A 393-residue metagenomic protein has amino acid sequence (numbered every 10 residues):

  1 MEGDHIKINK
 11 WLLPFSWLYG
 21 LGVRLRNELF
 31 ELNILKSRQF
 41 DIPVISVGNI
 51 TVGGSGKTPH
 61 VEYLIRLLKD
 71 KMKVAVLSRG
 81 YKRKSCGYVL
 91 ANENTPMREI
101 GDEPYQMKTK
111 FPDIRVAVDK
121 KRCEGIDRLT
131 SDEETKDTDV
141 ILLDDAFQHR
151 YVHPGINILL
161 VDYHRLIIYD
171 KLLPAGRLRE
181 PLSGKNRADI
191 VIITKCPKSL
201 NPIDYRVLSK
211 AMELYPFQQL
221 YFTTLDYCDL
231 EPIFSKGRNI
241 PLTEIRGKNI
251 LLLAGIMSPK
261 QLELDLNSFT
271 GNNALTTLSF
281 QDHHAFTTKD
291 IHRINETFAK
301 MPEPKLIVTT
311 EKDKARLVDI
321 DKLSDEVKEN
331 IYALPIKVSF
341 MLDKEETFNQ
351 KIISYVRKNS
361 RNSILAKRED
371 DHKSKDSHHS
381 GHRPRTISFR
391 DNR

Functional and structural regions predicted by a protein language model:
M1-I42, Y355, N359, S363: A transmembrane-helix-recognition feature enriched in membrane-embedded lipid enzymes and envelope glyco-/phospholipid
E2-H5, L166-P304, A366-R393: C-terminal accessory "lid"/substrate-recognition subdomains
L18, T58, M107, D144 (+4 more regions): Residue-level signal for inorganic ion chemistry
N27-E93, P197-S199, R393: Walker A (P-loop) phosphate-binding motif
A75-L77, L159, N249-L253: Conserved beta-strand elements of the Class I
G80-R83, G87-Q218, F222: Phosphate/Mg2+-binding loops and adjacent switch elements in nucleotide/diphosphate-handling enzyme cores
F280-A285, E326-R357: Short, flexible loop segments at boundaries between secondary-structure elements
K305-K312: Acidic beta-strand-to-loop metal/phosphate-binding motif
